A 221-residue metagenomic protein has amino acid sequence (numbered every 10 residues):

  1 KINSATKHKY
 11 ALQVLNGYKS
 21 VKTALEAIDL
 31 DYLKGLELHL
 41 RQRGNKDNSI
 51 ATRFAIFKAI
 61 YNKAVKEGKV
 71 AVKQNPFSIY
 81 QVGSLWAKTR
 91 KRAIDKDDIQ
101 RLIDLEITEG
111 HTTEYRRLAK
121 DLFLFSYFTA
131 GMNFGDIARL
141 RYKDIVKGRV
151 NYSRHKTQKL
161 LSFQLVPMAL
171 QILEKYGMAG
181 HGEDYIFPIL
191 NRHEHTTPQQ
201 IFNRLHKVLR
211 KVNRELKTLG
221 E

Functional and structural regions predicted by a protein language model:
K1-N3, L12-T89, L105-G110: N-terminal core-binding DNA-recognition domain of tyrosine recombinases/integrases
S4, H8-A11, D29, S49 (+6 more regions): Hydrophobic (often cysteine-bearing) scaffold residues that line and stabilize catalytic clefts of nucleotide/cofactor
V14-Y18, H39, R43, I56 (+8 more regions): Generic, well-ordered alpha-helical scaffold segments in large soluble proteins
A51, Q74-F134, A138, K147: Basic, Lys/Arg- and aromatic-enriched nucleic-acid-binding interface segment
F57, K66-K69, V82, F134 (+3 more regions): Membrane-topology and secretion signals of cell-surface/extracellular proteins
S78-I79, R139-M178, I189-R192: Conserved tyrosine-mediated DNA breakage-rejoining catalytic core shared by Y-recombinases
I99, V166-E221: Active-site/catalytic core of tyrosine-dependent DNA strand-transfer enzymes
E109-T113, N151-Q164, Q199-V208: Short, contiguous acidic/charged loop-to-helix segments that flank catalytic cores in large enzymes
